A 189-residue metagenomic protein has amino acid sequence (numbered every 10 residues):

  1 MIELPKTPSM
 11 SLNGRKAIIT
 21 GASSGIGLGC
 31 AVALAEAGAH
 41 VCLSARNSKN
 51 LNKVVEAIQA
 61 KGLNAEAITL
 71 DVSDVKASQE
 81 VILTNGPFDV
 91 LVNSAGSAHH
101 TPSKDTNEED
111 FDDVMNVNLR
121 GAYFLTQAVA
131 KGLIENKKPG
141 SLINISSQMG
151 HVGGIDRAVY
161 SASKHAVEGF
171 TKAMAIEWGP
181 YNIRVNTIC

Functional and structural regions predicted by a protein language model:
K16, S23-G25: Conserved glycine-rich cofactor-binding loop
S48-K49, T69-E80, E108: The beta1-alpha1 cofactor-binding region of Rossmann-like NAD(H)/NADP(H)-dependent oxidoreductases
P102-S103, N107-M115: Substrate-binding pocket helix/loop in short-chain dehydrogenase/reductase
K104, V152-V159, P180-Y181: Active-site loop immediately N-terminal to the catalytic Tyr-X3-Lys motif of short-chain dehydrogenase/reductase
T126, S163, T171: Active-site helix of classical SDR
K131, I176-P180: Alpha-helical segment proximal to the catalytic Tyr-Lys
S147: Residue(s) in the substrate-gating loop at a strand-loop-helix junction that position the organic substrate next
